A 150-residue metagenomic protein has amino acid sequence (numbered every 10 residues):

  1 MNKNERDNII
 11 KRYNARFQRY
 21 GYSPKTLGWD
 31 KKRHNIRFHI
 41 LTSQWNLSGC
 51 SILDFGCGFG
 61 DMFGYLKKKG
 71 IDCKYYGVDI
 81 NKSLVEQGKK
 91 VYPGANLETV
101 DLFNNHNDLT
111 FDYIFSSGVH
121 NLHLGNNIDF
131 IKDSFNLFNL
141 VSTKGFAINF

Functional and structural regions predicted by a protein language model:
M1-Y22: N-terminal, positively charged/glycine-rich alpha-helical extensions of SAM-dependent methyltransferases
K32-S48: Conserved alpha-helix/loop element of class I SAM-dependent methyltransferases that forms part of the SAM/SAH-binding
C50, D112, K144: Conserved acidic residues
L53, F59-N96, F103: Class I SAM-dependent methyltransferase SAM/SAH-binding core
N104-L109: Short conserved loop adjoining the S-adenosyl-L-methionine
F115-S116: A conserved beta-strand element that flanks and buttresses the S-adenosyl-L-methionine
H123-F135: A short, conserved alpha-helix within the catalytic core of class I
S142-F150: Conserved beta-strand signature within the Rossmann-like core of class I S-adenosyl-L-methionine
